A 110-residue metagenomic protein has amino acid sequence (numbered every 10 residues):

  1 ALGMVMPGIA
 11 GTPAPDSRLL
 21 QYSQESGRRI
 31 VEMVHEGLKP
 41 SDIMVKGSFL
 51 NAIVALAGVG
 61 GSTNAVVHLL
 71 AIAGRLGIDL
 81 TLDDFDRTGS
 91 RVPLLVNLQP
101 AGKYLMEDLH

Functional and structural regions predicted by a protein language model:
A1-L109: Mobile "lid/hinge" segments at catalytic clefts and subdomain interfaces of large enzymes
